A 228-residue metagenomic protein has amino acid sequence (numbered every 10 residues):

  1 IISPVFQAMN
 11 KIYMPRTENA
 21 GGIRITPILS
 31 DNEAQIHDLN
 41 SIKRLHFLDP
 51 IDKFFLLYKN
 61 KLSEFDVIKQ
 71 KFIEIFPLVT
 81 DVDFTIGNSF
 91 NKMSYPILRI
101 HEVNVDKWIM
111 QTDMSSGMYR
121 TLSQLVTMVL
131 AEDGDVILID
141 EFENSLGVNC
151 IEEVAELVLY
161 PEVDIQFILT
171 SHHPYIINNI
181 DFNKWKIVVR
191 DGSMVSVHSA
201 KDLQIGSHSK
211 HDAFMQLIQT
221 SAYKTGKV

Functional and structural regions predicted by a protein language model:
I1-T121, T127, T220-T225: Phosphate-coordinating catalytic segments in nucleotide- and nucleic-acid-processing enzymes
V82-T85, K92-V228: Switch/communication elements of ASCE P-loop NTPase nucleotide-binding domains
